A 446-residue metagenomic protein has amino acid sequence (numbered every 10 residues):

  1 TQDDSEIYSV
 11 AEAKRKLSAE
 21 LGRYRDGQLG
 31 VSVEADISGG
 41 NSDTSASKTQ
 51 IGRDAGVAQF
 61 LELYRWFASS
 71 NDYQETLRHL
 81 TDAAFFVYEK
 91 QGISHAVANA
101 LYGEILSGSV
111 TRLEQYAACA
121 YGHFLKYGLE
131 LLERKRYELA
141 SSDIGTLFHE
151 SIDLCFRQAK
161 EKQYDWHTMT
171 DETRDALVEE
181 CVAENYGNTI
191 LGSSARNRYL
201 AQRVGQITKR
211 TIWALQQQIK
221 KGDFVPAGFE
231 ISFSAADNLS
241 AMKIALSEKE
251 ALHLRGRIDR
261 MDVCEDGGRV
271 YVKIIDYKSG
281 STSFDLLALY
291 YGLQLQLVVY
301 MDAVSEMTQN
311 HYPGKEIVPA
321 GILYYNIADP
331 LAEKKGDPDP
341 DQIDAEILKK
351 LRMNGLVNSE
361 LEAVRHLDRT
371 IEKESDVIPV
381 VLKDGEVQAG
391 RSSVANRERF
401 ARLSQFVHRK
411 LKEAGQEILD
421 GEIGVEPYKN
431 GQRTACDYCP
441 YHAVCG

Functional and structural regions predicted by a protein language model:
T1-G446: Structural signature of nuclease core domains in nucleic-acid processing machines
